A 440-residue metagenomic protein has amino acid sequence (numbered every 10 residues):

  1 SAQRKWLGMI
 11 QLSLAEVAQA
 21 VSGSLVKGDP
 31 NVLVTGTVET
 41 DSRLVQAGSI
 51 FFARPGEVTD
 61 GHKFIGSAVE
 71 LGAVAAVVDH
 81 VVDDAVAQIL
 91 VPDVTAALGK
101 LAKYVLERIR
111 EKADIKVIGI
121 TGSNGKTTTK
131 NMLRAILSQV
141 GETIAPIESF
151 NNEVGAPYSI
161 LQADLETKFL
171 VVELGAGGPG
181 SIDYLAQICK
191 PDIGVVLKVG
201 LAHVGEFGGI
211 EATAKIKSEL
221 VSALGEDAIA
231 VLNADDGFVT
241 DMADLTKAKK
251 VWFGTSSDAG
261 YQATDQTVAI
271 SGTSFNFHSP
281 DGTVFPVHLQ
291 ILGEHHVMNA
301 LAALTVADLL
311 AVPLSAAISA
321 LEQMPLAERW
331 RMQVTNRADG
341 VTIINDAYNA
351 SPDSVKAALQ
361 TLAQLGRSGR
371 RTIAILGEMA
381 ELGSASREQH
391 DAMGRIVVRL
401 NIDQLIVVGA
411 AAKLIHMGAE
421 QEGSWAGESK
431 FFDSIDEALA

Functional and structural regions predicted by a protein language model:
R4-G119, T128-Q139, L161, P286 (+2 more regions): Short, basic phosphate-binding NTP loop
V17, S49, A68, L101 (+13 more regions): Residue-level signal for inorganic ion chemistry
A18, D79-A85, A113, V195-T342 (+4 more regions): Acidic, Mg2+-coordinating active-site environments of NTP-dependent enzymes
L25, Q88-L90, V117, E142-A145 (+5 more regions): Conserved beta-strand scaffold positions in the cores of enzyme catalytic domains, especially in NTP/NDP-utilizing
G56-T59, E328-W330, A347-G427: Active-site beta-alpha connecting loops in nucleotide-dependent enzymes
I65, V69-E70, A186-Q187, V398: Non-catalytic positions within long, well-ordered alpha-helices that form the structural scaffold/packing of enzyme
V74-A75, K168, D192, D403: Short acidic/polar active-site loop segments enriched in Thr and Asp
A97-A234, F238-T246, A307: Phosphate-binding loop of NTP-binding sites
